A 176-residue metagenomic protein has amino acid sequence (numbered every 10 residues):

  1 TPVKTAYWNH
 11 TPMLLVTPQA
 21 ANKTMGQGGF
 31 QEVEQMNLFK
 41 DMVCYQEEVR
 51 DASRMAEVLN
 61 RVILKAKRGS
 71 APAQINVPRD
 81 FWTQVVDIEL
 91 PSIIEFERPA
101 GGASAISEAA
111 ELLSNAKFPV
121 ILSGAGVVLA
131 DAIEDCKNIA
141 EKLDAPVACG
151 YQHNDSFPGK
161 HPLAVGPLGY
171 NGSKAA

Functional and structural regions predicted by a protein language model:
T1-A176: N-terminal alpha/beta PP-like core and its mobile active-site loop of ThDP/TPP-dependent enzymes
